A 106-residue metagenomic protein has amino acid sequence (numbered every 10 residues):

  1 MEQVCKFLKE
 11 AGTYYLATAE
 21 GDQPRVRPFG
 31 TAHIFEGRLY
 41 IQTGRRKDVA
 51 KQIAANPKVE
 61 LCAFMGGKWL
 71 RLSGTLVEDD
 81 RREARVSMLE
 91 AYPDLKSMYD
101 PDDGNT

Functional and structural regions predicted by a protein language model:
M1-E2, T43, P93: Charged, amphipathic alpha-helical segments
K6-G21, V59-C62: A short, Trp-centered hydrophobic/proline-enriched beta-strand micro-motif
A11, N56, Y92: Acidic-histidine catalytic/liganding microenvironments
Q23, G67-K68: Short glycine/serine/proline-enriched coil/turn segments at secondary-structure junctions
P28-G30: Conserved beta-strand in the GNAT
A32-G67: A short mixed-secondary-structure module that forms the rim of ligand-binding clefts
R71-T106: Charged, gly/pro-rich active-site loop segments
